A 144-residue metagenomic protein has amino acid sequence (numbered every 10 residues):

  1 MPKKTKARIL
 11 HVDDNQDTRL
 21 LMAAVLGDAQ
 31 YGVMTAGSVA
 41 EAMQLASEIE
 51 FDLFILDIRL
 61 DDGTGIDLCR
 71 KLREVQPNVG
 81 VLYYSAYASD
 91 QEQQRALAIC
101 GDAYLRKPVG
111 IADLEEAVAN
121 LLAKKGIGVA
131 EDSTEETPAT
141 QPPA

Functional and structural regions predicted by a protein language model:
Q16-M34: Two-component/phosphorelay signaling modules centered on CheY-like receiver
T35-L53: Acidic, metal-coordinating helix/loop segments flanking the phosphotransfer/catalytic sites of two-component signaling
S38, T64-D67: Acidic catalytic/metal-coordinating carboxylates
I66-P77: Short amphipathic alpha-helix used as the core "switch/output" element in two-component signaling
D67, A88-L105, E116: Alpha4 helix (beta4-alpha4-beta5 surface) of REC/receiver domains from two-component response regulators
Q91, V109-V118, G126: C-terminal output helix
